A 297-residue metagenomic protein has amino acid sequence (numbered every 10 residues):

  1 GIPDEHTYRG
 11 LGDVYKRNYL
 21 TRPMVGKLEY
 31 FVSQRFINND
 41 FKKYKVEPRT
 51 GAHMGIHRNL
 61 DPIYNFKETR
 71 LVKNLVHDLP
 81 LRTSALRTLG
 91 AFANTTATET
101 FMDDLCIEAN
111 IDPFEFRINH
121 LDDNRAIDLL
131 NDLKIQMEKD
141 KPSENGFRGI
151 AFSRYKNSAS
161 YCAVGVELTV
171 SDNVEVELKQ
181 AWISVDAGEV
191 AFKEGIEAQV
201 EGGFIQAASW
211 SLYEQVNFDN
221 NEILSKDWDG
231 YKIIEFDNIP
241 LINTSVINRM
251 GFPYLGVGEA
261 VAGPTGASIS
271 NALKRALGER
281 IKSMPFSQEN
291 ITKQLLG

Functional and structural regions predicted by a protein language model:
G1-D4: Short, exposed "boundary/linker" segments that immediately precede the start of a downstream structural module
R9, D13-A91, K141-G297: Gly/Pro-rich active-site capping loops and adjacent beta-alpha segments that organize cofactor/substrate pockets
D78-I135, E279: N-terminal leader/propeptide and maturation segments of large enzyme subunits in energy/redox metabolism and hydrolases
